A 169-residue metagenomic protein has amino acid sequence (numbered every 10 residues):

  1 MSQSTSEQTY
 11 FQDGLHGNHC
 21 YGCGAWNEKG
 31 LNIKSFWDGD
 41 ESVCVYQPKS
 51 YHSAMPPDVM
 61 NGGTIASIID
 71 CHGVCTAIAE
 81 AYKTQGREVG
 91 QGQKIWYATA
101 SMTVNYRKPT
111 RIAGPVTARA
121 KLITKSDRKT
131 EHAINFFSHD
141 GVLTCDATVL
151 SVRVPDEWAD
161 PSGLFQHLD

Functional and structural regions predicted by a protein language model:
M1-P57: Non-catalytic linker/capping segments at the edges of enzyme domains
M1-Q12, K108-D169: HotDog/MaoC-like acyl-thioester-processing domains
N32, T99-S101, E131, D146: Hydrophobic residues on conserved beta-strands that form the core of alpha/beta folds
V43-E80: A conserved, well-ordered hydrophobic junction motif at loop->secondary-structure transitions
Y46-P48, Y106, R153: Hydrophobic residues in beta-strands and at strand termini
S67-I68, I78-A79, T84, V89-Q93 (+4 more regions): Short, intrinsically disordered/low-complexity patches at protein termini and at juxtamembrane boundaries
C75-T117: Hydrophobic beta-strand-centered segment that forms part of the acyl-chain substrate-binding groove
